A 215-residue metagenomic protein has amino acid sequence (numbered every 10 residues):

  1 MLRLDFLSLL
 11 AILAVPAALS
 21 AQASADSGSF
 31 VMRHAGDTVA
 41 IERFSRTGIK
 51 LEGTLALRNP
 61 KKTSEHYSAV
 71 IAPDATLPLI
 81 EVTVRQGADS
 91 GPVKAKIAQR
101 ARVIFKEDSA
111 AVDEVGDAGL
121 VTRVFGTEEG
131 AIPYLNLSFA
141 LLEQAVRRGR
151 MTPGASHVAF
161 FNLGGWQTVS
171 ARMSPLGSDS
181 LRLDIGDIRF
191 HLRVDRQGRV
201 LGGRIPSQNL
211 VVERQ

Functional and structural regions predicted by a protein language model:
M1-L9: Bacterial N-terminal signal peptides that target proteins for export
L19-A25: Boundary at the C-terminal end of the N-terminal hydrophobic targeting segment
A25, T38, G91-I185, R204: Solvent-exposed helix/loop surface patches that form functional interfaces
A25-H34: A short, Trp-centered hydrophobic/proline-enriched beta-strand micro-motif
R33-V112, G198: N-terminal mature ectodomain segment of secretory-pathway/periplasmic proteins
R58-T63, D187-F190, L210: Solvent-exposed loop/turn segments connecting transmembrane beta-strands in outer-membrane beta-barrel proteins
F190-S207: Short, exposed beta-strand-loop hairpins at the edges of beta-sheets in extracellular/periplasmic proteins
